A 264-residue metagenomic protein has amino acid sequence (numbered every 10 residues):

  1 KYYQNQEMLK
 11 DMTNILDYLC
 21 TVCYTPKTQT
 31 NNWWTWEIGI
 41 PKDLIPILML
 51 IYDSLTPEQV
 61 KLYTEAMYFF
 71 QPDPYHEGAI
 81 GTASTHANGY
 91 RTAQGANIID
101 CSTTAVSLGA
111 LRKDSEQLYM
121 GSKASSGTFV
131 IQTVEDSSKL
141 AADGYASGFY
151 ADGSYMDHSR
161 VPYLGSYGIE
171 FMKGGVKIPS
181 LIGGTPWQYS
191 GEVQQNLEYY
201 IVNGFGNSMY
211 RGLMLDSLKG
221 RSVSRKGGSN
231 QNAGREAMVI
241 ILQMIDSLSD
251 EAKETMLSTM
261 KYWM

Functional and structural regions predicted by a protein language model:
K1-I38: Internal amphipathic alpha-helical repeat/solenoid segments
K27-M264: Extracellular polysaccharide-recognition and catalytic grooves
